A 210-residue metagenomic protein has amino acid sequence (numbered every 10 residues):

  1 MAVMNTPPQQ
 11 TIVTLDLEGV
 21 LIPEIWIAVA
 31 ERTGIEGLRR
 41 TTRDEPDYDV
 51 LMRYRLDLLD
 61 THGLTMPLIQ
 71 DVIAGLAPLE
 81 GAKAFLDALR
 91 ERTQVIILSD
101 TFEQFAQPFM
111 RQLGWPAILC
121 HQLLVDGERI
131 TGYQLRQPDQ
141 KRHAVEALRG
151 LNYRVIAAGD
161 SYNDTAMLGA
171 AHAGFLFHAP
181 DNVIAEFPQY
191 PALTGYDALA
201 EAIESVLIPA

Functional and structural regions predicted by a protein language model:
A2, P8, A74, L79-A210: C-terminal cap/substrate-recognition subdomain and adjoining C-terminal extension of metal-dependent phosphatase-like
A2-D57: Active-site neighborhood of HAD-like aspartate-dependent phosphohydrolases
I12, R39-R40, Y54, Q70-D71 (+2 more regions): A short, structure-level motif marking secondary-structure boundaries and short turns
E31, D60, R111: Short polybasic/polar patches that bind polyanions
L51-A84: Metal-dependent phosphoesterase signature
